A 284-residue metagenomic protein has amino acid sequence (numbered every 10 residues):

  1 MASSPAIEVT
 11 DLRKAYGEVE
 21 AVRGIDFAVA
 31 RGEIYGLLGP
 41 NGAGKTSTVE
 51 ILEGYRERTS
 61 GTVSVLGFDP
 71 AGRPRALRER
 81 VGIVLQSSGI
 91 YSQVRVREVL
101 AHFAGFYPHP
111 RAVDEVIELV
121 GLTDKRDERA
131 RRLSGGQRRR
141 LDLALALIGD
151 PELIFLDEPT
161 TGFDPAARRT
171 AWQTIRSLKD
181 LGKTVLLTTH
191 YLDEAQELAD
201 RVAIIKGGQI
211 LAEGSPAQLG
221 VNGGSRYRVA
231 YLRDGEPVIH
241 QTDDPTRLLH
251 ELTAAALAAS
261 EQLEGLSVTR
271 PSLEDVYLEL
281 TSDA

Functional and structural regions predicted by a protein language model:
S4-V9, K14-L187, L192-K206, A212: ABC transporter nucleotide-binding domains
Q218-A284: Short, charged/small-residue-rich alpha-helical element at the C-terminal edge of ABC transporter nucleotide-binding
